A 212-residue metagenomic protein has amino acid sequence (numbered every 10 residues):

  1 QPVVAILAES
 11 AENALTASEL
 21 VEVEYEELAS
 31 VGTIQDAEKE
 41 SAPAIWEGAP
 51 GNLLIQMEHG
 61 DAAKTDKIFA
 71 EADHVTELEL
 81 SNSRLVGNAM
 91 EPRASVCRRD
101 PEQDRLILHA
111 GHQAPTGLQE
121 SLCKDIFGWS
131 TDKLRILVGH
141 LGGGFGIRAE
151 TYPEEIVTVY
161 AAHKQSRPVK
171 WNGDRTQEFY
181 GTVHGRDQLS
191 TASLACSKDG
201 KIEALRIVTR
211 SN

Functional and structural regions predicted by a protein language model:
Q1-N212: Structural alpha/beta core scaffold segments of enzyme domains
